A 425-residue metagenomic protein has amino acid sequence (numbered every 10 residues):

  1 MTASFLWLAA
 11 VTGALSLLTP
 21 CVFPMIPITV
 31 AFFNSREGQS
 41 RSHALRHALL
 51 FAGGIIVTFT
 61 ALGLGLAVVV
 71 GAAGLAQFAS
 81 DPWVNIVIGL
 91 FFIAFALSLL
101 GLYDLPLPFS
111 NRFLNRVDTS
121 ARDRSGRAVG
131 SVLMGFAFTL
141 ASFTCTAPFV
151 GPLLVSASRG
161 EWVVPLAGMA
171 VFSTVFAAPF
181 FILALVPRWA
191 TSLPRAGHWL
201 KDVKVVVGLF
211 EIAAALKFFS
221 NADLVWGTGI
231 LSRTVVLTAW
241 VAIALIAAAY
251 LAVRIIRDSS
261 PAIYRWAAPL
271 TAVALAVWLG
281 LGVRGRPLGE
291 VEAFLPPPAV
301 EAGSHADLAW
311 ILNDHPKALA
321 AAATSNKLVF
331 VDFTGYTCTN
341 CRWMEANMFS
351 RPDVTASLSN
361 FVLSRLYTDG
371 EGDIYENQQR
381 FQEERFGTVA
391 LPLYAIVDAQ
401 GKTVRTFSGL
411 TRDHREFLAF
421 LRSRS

Functional and structural regions predicted by a protein language model:
M1-A318, S325: Hydrophobic alpha-helical segments characteristic of multipass inner/organellar membrane proteins
V11, L15, T324-T339: Short active-site neighborhood of thiol/selenol oxidoreductases, capturing the structured segment around
V207, K327-L328, Q379-A395: Structural micro-motif
G208, F333, L358, Y394: Hydrophobic, well-ordered secondary-structure elements that form the walls of internal hydrophobic environments
A309-N313, T334-Y336, A346-N377: Thiol-based oxidoreductase modules, predominantly thioredoxin-like and allied folds used for disulfide exchange
S325-V329, S359-S364, V389-L391, A399-K402: Loop/turn elements at helix/coil->beta-strand transitions in domains of secreted/extracellular proteins
C338-R342, Y394: The canonical Cys-X-X-Cys-His
M348-F349, V389-S425: Non-catalytic, surface beta->alpha helical segment in thiol-disulfide oxidoreductase systems
